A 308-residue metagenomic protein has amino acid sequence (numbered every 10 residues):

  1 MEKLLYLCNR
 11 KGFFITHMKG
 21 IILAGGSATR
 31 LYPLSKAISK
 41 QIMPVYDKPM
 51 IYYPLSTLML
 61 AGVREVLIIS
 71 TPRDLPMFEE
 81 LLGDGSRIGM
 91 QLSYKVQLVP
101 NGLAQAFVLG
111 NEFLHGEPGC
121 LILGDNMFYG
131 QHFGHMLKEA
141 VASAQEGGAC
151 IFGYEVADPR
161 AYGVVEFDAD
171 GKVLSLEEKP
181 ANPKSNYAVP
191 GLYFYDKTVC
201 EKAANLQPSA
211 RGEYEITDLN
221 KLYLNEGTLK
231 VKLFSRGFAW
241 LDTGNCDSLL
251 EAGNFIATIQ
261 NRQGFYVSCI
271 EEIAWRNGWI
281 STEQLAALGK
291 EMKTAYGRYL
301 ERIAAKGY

Functional and structural regions predicted by a protein language model:
Y6-I22, R30-K36, M43-P44, K48-L123 (+4 more regions): Conserved N-terminal catalytic core of the sugar/cofactor nucleotidyltransferase
I42, V165-F167: A structural signal for short hydrophobic beta-strand segments in well-ordered beta-sheet cores
C120, G134, V141-A142, K172-E271 (+1 more regions): Catalytic-core segments of class I nucleotidyltransferases/pyrophosphorylases that form NMP-activated intermediates
L123-G124, F152, Y195-D196: A secondary-structure boundary/capping signal
Q131-P159: Conserved donor-nucleotide/metal-binding helix-loop-beta segment in metal-dependent transferases, i.e., the alpha-helix
R160-V164: Glycine-rich phosphate-binding loop of ATP-grasp-fold ATP-dependent ligases
W275-Y308: Generic C-terminus detector
